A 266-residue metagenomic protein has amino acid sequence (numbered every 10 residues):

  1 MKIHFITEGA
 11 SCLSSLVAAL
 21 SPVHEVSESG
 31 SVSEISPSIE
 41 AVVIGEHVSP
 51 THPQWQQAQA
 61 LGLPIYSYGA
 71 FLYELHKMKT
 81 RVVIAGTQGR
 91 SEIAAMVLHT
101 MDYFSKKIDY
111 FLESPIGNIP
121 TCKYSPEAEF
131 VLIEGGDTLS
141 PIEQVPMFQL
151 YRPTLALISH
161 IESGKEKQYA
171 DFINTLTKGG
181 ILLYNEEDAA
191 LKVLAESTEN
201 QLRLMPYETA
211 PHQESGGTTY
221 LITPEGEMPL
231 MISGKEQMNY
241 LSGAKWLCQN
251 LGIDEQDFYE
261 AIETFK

Functional and structural regions predicted by a protein language model:
M1-E8, C12, L16-A19, Y68-I116: Walker A (P-loop) phosphate-binding motif
H4-V17, S21, E25, E162-K165 (+1 more regions): Active-site beta-alpha connecting loops in nucleotide-dependent enzymes
E25-S27, D109: Conserved beta-strand positions in the Rossmann-like core of class I SAM-dependent methyltransferases
S29, E34-Y66, Y73-K79, L98 (+4 more regions): Acidic, Mg2+-coordinating active-site environments of NTP-dependent enzymes
K107-L132: Glycine/threonine-rich beta-strand-loop-alpha-helix active-site module that forms ligand/phosphate-binding
G117-P120, L139-Q144, S215: A short, acidic/glycine-rich surface segment
I119-K123, Q144-F148, D171-I173: A generic local secondary-structure boundary/capping motif
E129-I142: Switch II (G3) loop of P-loop NTPases
